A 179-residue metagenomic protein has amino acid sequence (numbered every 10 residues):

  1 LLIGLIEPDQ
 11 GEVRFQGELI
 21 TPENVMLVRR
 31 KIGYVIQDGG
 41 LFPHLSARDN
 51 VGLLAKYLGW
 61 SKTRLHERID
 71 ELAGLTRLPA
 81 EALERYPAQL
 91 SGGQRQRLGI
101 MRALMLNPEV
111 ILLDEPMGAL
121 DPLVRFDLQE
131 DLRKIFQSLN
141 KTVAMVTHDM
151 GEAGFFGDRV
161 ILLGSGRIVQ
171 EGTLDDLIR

Functional and structural regions predicted by a protein language model:
I3: Helix-to-loop junction immediately C-terminal to a conserved catalytic motif
G11-L19, V28: Conserved ABC transporter NBD signature motif
K56, T63-E81, R133-K134: Conserved ABC ATPase "signature" region
Y86-L90, Q94: Conserved ABC ATPase signature
N107: Conserved catalytic motifs of ABC-family nucleotide-binding domains
S165-G166: Conserved ABC ATPase "signature" C-loop
E171-G172: ABC ATPase "signature
